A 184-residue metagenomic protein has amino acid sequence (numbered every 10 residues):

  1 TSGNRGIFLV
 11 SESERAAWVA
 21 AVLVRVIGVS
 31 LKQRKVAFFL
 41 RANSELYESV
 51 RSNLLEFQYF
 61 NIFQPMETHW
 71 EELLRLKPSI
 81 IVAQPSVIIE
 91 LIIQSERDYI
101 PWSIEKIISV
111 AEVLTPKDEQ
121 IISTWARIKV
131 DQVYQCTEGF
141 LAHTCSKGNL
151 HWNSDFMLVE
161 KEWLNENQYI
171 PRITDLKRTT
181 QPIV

Functional and structural regions predicted by a protein language model:
T1, A21, R25, F39 (+3 more regions): Mid-sequence acidic-hydrophobic segments that form the walls of catalytic/ligand-binding cavities or oligomerization
T1-V10: Conserved adenylation A10 loop of the ANL superfamily
G3-N4, L31-R34, K77: Short coil/turn connectors at secondary-structure junctions
R5, S44-L46, R178-Q181: Short, acidic Gly/Pro/Ser/Thr-rich loop/turn segments
L9-S11, L40, P85, Y134-Q135: Glycine-rich, histidine-containing beta strand-loop boundary motifs that form or position
S13-E14, A20-N61: Conserved AMP-binding loop of ANL adenylate-forming enzymes
S52-V184: Active-site glycine/GP-rich loop and adjacent strand/helix microenvironment that borders small-molecule binding pockets
